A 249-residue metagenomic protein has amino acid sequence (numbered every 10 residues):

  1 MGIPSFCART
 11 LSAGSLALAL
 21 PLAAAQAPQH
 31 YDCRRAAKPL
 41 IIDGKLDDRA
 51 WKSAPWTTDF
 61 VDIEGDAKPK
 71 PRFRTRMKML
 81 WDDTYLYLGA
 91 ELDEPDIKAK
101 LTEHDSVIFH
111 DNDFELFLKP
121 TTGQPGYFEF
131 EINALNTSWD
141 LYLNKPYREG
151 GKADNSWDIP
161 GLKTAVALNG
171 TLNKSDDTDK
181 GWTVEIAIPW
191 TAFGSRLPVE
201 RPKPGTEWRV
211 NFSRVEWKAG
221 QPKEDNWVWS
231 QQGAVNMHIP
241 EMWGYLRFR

Functional and structural regions predicted by a protein language model:
M1-G14: Bacterial N-terminal signal peptides that target proteins for export
S15-A24: Hydrophobic h-region of N-terminal signal peptides that target proteins for export in Gram-negative bacteria
A24-R249: Structural preference for beta-rich elements and adjacent junctions enriched in aromatics
